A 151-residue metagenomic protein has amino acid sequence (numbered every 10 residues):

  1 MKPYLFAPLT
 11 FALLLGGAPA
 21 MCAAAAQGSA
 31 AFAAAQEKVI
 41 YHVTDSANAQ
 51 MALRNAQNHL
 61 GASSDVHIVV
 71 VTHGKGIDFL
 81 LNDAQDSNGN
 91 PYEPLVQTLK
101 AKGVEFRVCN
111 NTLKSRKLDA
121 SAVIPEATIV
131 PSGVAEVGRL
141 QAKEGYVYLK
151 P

Functional and structural regions predicted by a protein language model:
M1-Y4: Positively charged n-region of N-terminal signal peptides that target proteins for export
P8-A18: Bacterial N-terminal signal peptides
C22-P151: Secreted/extracellular ectodomain signature
